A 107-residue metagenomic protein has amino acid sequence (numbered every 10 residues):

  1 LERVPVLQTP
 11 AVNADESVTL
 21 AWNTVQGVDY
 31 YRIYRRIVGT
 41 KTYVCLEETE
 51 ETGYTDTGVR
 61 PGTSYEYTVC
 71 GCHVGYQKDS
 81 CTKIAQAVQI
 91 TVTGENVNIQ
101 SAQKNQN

Functional and structural regions predicted by a protein language model:
L1-E2, H73-V97: Extracellular fibronectin type III
P10-A14, Q103-N105: Short, solvent-exposed loop/linker segments at the N-terminal edge of repeated beta-sheet extracellular domains
E16-V28: Conserved aromatic anchor
W22, Y54-T57: Hydrophobic core positions of the immunoglobulin-like beta-sandwich fold
V25-C45: Extracellular low-complexity, O-glycosylation-prone stalks/linkers
Y30, D56-K78: Beta-strand-rich modules
C45-E51: Short beta-strand segments within Ig-like beta-sandwich modules, predominantly Fibronectin type-III
E95-N107: Ser/Thr/Gly/Pro-rich low-complexity, disordered linker/stalk segments of secreted and cell-surface proteins
